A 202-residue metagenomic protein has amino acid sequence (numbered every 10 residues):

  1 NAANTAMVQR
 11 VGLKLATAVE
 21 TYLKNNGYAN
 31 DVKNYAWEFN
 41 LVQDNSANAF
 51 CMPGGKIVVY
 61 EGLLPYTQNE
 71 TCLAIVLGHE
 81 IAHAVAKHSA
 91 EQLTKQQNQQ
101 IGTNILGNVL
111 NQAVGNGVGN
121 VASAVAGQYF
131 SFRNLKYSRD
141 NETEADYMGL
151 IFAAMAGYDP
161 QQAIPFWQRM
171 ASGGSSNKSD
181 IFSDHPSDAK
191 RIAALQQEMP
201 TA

Functional and structural regions predicted by a protein language model:
N1-A202: A Zn2+-metalloprotease active-site environment signal
